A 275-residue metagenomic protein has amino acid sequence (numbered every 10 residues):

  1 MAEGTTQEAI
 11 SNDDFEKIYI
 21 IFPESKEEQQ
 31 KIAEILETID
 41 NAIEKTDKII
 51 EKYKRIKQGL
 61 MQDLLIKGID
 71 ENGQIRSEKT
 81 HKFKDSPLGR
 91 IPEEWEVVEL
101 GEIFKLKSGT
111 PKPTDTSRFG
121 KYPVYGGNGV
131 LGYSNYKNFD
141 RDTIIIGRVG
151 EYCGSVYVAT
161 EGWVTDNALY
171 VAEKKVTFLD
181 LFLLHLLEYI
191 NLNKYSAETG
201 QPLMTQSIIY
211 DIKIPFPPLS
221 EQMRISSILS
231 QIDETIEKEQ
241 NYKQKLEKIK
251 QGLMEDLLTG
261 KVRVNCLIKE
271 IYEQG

Functional and structural regions predicted by a protein language model:
M1, L100-K112, Y122-Y133, K137-G154 (+3 more regions): Short Ser/Thr-interspersed hydrophobic loop/turn segments at strand-loop and sheet-helix junctions that line or gate
M1-A2, I75-T80, P113-K121, T199-G200: Short coil/turn segments at secondary-structure boundaries
E3-E27, W163-L169, A197-S220: A short glycine-rich beta-alpha junction/loop motif
K17, K31, E102, F182 (+2 more regions): Short, solvent-exposed alpha-helical surface patches in well-structured domains
I21, F83-P111, D115-G126, L219: Non-catalytic DNA-recognition/assembly elements of restriction-modification systems
F22-R76, P215-G275: Amphipathic alpha-helical coiled-coil/heptad-repeat segments
E78-F83, V98, E161-W163: Short acidic (Asp/Glu) and glycine-rich catalytic loops that position anionic groups and cofactors
